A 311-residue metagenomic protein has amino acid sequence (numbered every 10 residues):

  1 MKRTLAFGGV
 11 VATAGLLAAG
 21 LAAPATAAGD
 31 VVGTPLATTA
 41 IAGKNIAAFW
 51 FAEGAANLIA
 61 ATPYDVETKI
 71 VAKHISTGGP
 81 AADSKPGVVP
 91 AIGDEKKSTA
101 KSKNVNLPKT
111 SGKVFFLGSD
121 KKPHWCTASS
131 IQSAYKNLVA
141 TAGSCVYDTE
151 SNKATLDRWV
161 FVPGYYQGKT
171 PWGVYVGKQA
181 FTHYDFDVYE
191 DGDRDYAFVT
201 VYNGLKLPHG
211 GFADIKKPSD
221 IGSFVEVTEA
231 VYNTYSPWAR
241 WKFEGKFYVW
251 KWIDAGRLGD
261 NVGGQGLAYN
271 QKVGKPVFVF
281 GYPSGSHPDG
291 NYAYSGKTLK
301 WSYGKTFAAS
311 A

Functional and structural regions predicted by a protein language model:
M1-G29: Secretory targeting and sorting signals
G20-Q132: Protease-domain processing segments flanking chymotrypsin-fold serine proteases, especially trypsin-like
G54-N57, P63-Y64, K69-S76, V146-Y147 (+4 more regions): Primarily mature extracellular domains of secreted and cell-surface proteins, especially surface-exposed modules
K96-D120, Q132, V160-K251: Conserved catalytic-core segment of clan PA serine endopeptidases
N106-Q167, G304-A311: Catalytic histidine site
T110-C126, V249-N261, K275-A311: Active-site region of chymotrypsin-like
K217-N291: Short glycine/Trp-rich loop-beta-loop segment that forms part of the substrate-binding cleft
